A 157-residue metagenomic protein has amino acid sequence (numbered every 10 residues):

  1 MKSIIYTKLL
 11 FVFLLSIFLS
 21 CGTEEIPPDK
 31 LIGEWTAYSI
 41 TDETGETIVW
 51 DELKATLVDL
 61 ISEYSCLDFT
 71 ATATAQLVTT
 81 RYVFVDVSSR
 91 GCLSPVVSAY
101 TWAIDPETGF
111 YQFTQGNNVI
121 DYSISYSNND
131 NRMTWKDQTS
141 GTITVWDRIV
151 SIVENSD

Functional and structural regions predicted by a protein language model:
M1-L10: Bacterial N-terminal signal peptides that target proteins for export
I17-S20: C-terminal motif of bacterial Sec signal peptides marking the signal peptidase cleavage site
G22-A99, A103-D157: Lipid interaction determinants
